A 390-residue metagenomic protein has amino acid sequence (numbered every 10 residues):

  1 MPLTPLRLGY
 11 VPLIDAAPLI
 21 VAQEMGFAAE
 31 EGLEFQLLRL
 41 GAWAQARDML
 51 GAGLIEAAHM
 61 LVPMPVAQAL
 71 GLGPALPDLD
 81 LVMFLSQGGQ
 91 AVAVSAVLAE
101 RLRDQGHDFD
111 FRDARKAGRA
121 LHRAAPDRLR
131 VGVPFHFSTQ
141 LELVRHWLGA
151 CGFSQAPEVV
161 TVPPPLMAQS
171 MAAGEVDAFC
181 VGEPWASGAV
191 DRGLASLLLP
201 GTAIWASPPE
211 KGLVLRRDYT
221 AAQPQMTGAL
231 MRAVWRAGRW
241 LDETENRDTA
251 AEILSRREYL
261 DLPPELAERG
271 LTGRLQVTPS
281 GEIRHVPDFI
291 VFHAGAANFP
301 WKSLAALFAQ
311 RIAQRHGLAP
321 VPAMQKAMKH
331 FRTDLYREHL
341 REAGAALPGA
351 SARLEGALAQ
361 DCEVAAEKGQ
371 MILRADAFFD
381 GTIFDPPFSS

Functional and structural regions predicted by a protein language model:
P2-Q155, D177-S187, L194-G201, A206-S207: Short, glycine-/small- and polar/acidic-enriched structural segments that line small-molecule recognition paths
F27-A29, A96-R112, E210-P264: Extended ligand-binding regions for polar small-molecule ligands
I55, V176, W235-R239: Solvent-exposed alpha-helix faces
R101-A124, G273-D288, L354-C362: Charged, glycine/proline-rich intrinsically disordered loops and linkers
V159-L166: Active-site glycine-rich loop that binds ribose-phosphate moieties when present
M226-R332: Secondary-structure end/capping motifs
A309-S390: Conserved C-terminal helix/tail region of periplasmic/extracytoplasmic solute-binding proteins
